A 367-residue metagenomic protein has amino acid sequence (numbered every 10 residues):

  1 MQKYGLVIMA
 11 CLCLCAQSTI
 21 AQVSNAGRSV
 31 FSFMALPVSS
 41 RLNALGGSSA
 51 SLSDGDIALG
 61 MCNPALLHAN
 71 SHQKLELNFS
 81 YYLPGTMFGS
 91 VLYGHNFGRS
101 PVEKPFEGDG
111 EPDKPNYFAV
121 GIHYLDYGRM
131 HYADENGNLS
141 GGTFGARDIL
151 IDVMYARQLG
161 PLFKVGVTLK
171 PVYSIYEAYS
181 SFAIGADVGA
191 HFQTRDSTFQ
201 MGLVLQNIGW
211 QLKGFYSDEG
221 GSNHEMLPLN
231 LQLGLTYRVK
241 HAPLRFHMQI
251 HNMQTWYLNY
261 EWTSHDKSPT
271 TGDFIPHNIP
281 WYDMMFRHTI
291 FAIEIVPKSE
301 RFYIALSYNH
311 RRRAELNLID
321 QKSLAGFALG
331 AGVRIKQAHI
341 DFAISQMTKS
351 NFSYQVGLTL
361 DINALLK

Functional and structural regions predicted by a protein language model:
Y4-C15: Sec-dependent N-terminal signal peptides
C15-A21: Sec/Tat signal peptide C-region and signal peptidase I cleavage site
Q22-K367: Subset of outer-membrane beta-barrel
